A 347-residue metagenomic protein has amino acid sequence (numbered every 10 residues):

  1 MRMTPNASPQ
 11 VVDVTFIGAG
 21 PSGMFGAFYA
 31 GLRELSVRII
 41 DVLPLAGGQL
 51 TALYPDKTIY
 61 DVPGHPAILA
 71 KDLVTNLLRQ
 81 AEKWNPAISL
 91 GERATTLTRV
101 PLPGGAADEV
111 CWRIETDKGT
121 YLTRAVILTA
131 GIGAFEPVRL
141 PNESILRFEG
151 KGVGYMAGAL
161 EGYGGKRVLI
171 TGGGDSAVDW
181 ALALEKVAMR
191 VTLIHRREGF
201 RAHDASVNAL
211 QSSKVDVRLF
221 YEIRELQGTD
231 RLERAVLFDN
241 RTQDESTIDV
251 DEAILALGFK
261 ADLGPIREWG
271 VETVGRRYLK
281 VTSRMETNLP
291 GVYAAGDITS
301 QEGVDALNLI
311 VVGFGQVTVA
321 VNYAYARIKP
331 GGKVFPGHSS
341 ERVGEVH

Functional and structural regions predicted by a protein language model:
M1-I17, L32-R33, R38, L45 (+5 more regions): FAD-binding core/adjacent interface of flavoenzyme oxidoreductases
R2, P141-G162, E252, A256-V312 (+1 more regions): FAD-site-proximal beta/loop scaffold in flavoenzymes
T15, G31-A52, V191-A202: Glycine-rich FAD pyrophosphate-binding loop
G18-S22, G172-G174: Glycine-rich Rossmann-fold phosphate-binding loop(s) that bind the pyrophosphate of adenine dinucleotide cofactors
P44-I68, H203-V207, Q211: Conserved N-terminal glycine-rich FAD pyrophosphate-binding loop of Rossmann-like flavoproteins
T75-T116, T120-T123, E185-K280, I328 (+1 more regions): A Rossmann-like FAD-binding core segment of flavoenzymes
G164-V187: Rossmann-like NAD(P)H-binding beta-loop-alpha module
V178-W180, I298-G344: A conserved FAD-binding loop/helix module that cradles the flavin
